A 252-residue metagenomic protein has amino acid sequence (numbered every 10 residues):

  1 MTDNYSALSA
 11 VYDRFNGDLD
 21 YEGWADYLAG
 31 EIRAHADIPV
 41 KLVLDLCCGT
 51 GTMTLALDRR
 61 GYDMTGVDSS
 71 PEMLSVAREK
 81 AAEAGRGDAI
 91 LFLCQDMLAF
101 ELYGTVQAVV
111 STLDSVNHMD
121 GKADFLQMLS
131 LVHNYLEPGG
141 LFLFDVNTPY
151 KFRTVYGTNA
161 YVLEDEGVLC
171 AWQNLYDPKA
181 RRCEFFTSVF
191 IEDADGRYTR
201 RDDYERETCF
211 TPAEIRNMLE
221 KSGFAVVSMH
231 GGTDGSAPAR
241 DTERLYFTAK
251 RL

Functional and structural regions predicted by a protein language model:
M1-I38: Conserved class I S-adenosyl-L-methionine
P39-C47: Conserved class I S-adenosyl-L-methionine
L44, G51-A99: Class I SAM-dependent methyltransferase SAM/SAH-binding core
E101-A108: A short acidic, Gly/Pro-enriched loop at the edge of an enzyme's catalytic core that lines a small-molecule cofactor
T112-D114: Residues lining the SAM
L126-P138: A short glycine-rich, Lys/Arg-flanked "PGG" loop and its adjoining helix->strand segment in the class I
L143-M218: SAM-dependent methyltransferase
R206-L252: C-terminal lobe and adjacent flexible extensions of AdoMet/dcAdoMet transferase-like proteins
